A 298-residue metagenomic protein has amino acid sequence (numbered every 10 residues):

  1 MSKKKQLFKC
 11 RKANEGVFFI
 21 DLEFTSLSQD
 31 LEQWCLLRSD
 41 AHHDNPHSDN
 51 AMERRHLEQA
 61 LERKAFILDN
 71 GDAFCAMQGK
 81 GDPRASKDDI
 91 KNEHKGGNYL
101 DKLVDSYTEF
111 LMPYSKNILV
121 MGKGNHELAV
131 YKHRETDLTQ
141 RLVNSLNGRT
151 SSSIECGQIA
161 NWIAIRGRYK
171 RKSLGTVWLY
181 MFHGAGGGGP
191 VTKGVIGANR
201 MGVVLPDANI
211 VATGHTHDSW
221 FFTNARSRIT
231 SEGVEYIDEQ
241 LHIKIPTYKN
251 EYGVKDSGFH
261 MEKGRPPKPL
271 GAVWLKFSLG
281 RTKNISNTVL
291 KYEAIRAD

Functional and structural regions predicted by a protein language model:
M1-T25: Short glycine- and acidic-rich boundary segments immediately preceding or forming the N-terminal edge of structured
G16-D21, N50-M52, V191-M201: Short, motif-level signal for alpha-helix interfacial/capping segments enriched in acidic residues and aromatics/proline
L22-L36, I163-Y180, I237-Q240: Beta-strand-turn-beta hairpins that frame and shape the catalytic cleft of phosphate-ester-processing enzymes
F24-W34, R38, H43-E155: Core catalytic region of metal-dependent phosphoesterases/phosphodiesterases, especially metallo-beta-lactamase-like
L37-D40, F66-D72, I118-N125, C156 (+3 more regions): Active-site neighborhood of phospho(di)ester-bond hydrolases with catalytic His/Asp-centered motifs
S86-D88, K263-G264, P269-W274, S278-D298: C-terminal accessory extensions appended to soluble enzyme cores
A129-F221, A294-D298: Charged, low-complexity C-terminal accessory regions
W178-L179, A185-R281: Conserved beta-sheet core of the metallophosphoesterase superfamily
